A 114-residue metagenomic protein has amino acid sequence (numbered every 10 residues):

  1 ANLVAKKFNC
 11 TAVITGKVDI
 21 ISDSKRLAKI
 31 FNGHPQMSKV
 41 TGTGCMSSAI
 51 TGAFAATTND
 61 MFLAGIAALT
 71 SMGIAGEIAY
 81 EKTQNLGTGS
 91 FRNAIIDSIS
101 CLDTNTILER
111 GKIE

Functional and structural regions predicted by a protein language model:
A1-S38: Conserved phosphate-donor
K7-N9, K25, T43-M46, T58-M61: Short coil/turn connectors at secondary-structure junctions
D19-G33, T58, K82-L86, I113-E114: N-terminal loops that bind phosphate or other acidic moieties and the adjacent beta-alpha structural core
H34-T51, M61: Short glycine/threonine-rich catalytic loop with a Thr-x-Gly-x-Asp
S48-A55, G65-A68, I95, I99 (+1 more regions): Buried hydrophobic packing segments
G52-S90: Conserved post-catalytic alpha-helical subdomain immediately downstream of the catalytic base and nucleotide-binding
I74-E114: Charged C-terminal helix
